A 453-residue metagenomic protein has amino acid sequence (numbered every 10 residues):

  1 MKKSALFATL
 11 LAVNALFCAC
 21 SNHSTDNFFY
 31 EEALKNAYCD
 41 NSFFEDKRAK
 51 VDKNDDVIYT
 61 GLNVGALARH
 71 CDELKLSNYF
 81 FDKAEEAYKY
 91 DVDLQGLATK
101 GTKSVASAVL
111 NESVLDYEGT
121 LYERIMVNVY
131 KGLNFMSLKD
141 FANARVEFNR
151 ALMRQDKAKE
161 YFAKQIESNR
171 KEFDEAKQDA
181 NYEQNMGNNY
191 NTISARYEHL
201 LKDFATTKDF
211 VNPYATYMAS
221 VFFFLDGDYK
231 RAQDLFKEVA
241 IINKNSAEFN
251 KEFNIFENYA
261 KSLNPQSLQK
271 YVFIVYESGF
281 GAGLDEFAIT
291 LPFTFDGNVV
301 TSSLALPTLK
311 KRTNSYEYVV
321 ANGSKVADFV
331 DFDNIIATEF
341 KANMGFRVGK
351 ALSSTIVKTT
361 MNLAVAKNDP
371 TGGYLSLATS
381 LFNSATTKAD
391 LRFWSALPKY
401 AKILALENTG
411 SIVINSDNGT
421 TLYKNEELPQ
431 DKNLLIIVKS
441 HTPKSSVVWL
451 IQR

Functional and structural regions predicted by a protein language model:
L16-A19: C-terminal motif of bacterial Sec signal peptides marking the signal peptidase cleavage site
S21-H23: Bacterial signal peptide processing site
V57, A87-K100, Q155-S168, A240-Y259: Boundary/linker segments of alpha-helical solenoid repeat arrays
F256-S411, N415-R453: Short loop/turn and low-complexity linker motifs enriched in small/turn-promoting residues
